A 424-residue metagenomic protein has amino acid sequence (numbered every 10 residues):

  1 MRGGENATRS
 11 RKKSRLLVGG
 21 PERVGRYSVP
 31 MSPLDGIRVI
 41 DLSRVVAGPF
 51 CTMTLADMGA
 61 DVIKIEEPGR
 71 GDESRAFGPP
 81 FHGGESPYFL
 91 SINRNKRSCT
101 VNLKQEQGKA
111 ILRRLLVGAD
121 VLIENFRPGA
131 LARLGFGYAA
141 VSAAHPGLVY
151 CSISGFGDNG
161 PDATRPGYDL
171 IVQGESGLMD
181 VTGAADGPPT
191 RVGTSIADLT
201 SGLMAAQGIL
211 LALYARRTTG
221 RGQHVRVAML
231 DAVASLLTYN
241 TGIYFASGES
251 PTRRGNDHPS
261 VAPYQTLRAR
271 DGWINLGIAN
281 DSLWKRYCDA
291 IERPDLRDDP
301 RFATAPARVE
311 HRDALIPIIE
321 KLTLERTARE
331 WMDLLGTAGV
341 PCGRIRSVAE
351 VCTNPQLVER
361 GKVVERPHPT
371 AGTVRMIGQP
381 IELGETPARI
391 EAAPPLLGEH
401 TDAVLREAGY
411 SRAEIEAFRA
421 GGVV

Functional and structural regions predicted by a protein language model:
N6, K12-S14: Polybasic, lysine-rich low-complexity intrinsically disordered segments
G25-T218, L396, D402-V424: N-terminal helix-loop segment corresponding to the beta1-alpha1 unit of nucleotide/adenylate-binding folds
D158, D186-I196, R217-V233, T252-P259 (+1 more regions): Conserved Rossmann-fold dehydrogenase catalytic segment
G202-G222, S235-S247, C288-P294: Oxidoreductase and adenylate-handling cofactor-binding alpha/beta cores
A262-A338, C342: Aromatic-enriched alpha-helical interface/lid elements that frame and gate functional surfaces
A303, T370-F418: Flexible, small-/acidic-enriched active-site or ligand-binding loops
T337-E391: A glycine-rich dinucleotide-binding beta-alpha-beta segment and adjacent secondary-structure elements that constitute
